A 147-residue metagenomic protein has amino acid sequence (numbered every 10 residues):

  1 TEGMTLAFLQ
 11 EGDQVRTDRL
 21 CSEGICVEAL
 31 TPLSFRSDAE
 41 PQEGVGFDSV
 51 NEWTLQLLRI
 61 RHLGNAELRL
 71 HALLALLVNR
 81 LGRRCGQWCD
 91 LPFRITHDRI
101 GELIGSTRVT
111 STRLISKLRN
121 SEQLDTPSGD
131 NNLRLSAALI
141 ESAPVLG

Functional and structural regions predicted by a protein language model:
T5-L57: Cyclic-nucleotide recognition modules
A39-F47, L73, R84-L91: N-proximal short alpha-helices
Q42, G46, L58-A66, P92 (+2 more regions): Short, well-structured alpha-helical patches and their helix-loop capping segments that border functional surfaces
S49, W53, N65-R69, I95 (+1 more regions): Residues forming well-ordered secondary-structure scaffolds
Q56-G82: Short alpha-helical segments that sit at the start of domains
L81-G147: Phosphate-/nucleic-acid-contacting segments
